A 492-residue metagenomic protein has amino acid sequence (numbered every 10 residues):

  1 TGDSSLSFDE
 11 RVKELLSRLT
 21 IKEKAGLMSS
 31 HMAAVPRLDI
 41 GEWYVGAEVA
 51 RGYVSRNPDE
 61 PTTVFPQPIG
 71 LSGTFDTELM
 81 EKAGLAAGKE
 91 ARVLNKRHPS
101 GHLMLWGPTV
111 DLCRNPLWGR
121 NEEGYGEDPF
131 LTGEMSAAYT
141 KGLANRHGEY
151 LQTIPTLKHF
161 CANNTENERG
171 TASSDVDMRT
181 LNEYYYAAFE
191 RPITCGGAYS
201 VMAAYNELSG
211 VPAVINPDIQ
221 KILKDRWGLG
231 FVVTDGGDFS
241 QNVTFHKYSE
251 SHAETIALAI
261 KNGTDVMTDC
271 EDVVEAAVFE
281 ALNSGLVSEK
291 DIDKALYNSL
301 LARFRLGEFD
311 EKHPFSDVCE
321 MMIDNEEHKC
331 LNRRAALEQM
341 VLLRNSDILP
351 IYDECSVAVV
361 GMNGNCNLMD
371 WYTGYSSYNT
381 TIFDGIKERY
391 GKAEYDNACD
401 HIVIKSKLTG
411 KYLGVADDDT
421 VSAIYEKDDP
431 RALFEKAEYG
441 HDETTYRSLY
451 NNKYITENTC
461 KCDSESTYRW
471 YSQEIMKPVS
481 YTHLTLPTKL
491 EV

Functional and structural regions predicted by a protein language model:
T1-L484: Glycoside hydrolase catalytic-domain context in secreted enzymes
H483, T488-V492: Single conserved hydrophobic/aromatic residue that forms the stacking wall/gate of nucleotide- or nucleobase-binding
